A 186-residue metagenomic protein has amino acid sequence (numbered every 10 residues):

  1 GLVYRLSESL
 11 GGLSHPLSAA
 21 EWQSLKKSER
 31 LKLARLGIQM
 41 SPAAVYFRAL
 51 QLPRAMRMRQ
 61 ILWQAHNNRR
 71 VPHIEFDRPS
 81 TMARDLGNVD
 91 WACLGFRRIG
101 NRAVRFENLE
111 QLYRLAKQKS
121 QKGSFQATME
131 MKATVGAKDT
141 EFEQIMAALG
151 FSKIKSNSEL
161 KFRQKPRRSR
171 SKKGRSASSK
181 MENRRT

Functional and structural regions predicted by a protein language model:
G1-E130, T134-D139, Q144, L149-P166: Acidic, serine/threonine- and proline-rich low-complexity intrinsically disordered segments
S152-T186: Basic Arg/Gly/Lys-rich low-complexity intrinsically disordered segments
